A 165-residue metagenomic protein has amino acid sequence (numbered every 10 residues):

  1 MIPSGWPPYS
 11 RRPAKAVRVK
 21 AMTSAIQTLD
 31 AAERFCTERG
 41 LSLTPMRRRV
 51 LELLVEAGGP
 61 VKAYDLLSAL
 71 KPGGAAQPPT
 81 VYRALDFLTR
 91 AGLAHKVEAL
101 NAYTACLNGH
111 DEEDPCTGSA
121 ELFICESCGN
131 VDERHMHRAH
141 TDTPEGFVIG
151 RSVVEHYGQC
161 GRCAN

Functional and structural regions predicted by a protein language model:
I26-G40: Short, Lys/Arg-enriched N-terminal segment that forms or immediately precedes the first helix of a structured domain
P45, E56-K62: Short capping segments at the starts of secondary-structure elements
R48-L53: Pre-recognition alpha-helix immediately N-terminal to the DNA-recognition helix within helix-turn-helix or winged-helix
D65-K71, V81: A short acidic, leucine-rich amphipathic alpha-helix
V81-A91: Basic amphipathic alpha-helical segments that dock to polyanions
R90-N165: Non-DNA-binding regulatory cores of transcription-related proteins, predominantly C-terminal effector-binding
